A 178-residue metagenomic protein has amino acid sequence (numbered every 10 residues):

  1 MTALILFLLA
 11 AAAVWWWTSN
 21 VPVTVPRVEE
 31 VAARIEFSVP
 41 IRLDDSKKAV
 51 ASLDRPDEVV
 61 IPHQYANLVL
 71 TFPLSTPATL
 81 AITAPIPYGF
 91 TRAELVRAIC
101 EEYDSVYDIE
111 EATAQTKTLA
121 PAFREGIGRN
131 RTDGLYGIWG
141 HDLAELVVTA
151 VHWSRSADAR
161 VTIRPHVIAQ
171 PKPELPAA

Functional and structural regions predicted by a protein language model:
M1-L8: Feature marks short, highly hydrophobic, charge-poor N-terminal signal-anchor/signal peptide-like helices that anchor
A13-S19: Juxtamembrane cytosolic interface motif at the C-terminal end of transmembrane helices
W15, S52, T79-L80: Generic preference for well-ordered secondary structure
P22-T76: Charged, low-complexity intrinsically disordered regulatory segments in eukaryotic signaling
V31-V39, S52-E58, Q64, E94-A178: Ubiquitin system architectures
Y65, L70-L74, I86, I99 (+1 more regions): Residues that form ligand- and interface-recognition hot spots within folded domains
S75-E94: Short, contiguous acidic and Ser/Thr-rich linear segments
